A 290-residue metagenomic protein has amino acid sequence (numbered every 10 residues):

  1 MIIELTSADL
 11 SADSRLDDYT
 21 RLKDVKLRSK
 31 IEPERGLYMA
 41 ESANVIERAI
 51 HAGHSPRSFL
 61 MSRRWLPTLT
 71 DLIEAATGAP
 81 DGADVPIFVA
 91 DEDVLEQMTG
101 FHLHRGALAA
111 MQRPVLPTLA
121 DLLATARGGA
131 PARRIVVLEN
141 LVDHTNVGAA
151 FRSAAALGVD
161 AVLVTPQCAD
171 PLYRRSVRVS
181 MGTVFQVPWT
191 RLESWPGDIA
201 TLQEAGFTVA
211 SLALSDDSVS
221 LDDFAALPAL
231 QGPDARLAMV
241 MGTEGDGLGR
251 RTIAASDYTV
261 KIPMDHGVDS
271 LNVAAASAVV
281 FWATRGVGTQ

Functional and structural regions predicted by a protein language model:
M1-E74, C168: Boundary-proximal intrinsically disordered activation/regulatory segments immediately upstream of a helical core
I2-I3, N44, F88, A120-D217: RNA substrate-binding interface of SAM-dependent RNA methyltransferases
A8, Y38, E139-N140, T165-P166 (+4 more regions): Glycine- and other small-residue-rich loops at beta-strand/loop junctions that grip anionic moieties
E74-G100, T190-E193: A glycine-rich helix N-cap at a beta->alpha junction
H102-P131: Acidic/glycine-rich phosphate/pyrophosphate-binding loops and surrounding catalytic core that coordinate Mg2+
A109, S153-L157, P171, S176-V184 (+1 more regions): Structured adenosyl-cofactor binding patch, chiefly the S-adenosyl-L-methionine
A210-V268: Active-site/ligand-binding-proximal alpha/beta "capping" segment
